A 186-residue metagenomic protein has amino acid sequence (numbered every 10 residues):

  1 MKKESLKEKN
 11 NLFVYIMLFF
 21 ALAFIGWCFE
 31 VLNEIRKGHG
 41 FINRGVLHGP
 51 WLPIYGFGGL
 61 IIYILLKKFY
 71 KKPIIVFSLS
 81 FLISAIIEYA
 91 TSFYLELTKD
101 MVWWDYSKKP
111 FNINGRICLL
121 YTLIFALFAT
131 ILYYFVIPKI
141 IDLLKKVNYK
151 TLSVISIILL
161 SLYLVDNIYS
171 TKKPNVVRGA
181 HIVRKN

Functional and structural regions predicted by a protein language model:
M1-N186: Aromatic-rich, lipid-facing transmembrane alpha helices and their immediate juxtamembrane interface loops in integral
